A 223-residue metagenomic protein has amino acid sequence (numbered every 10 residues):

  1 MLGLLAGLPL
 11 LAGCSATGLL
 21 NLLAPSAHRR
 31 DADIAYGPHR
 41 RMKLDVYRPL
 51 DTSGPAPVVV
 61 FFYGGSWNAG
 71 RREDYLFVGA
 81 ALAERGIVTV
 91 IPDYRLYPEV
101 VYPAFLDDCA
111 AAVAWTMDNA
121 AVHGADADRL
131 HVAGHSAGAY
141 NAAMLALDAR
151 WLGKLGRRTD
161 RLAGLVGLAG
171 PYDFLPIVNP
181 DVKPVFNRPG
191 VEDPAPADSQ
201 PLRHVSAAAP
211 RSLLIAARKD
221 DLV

Functional and structural regions predicted by a protein language model:
L2-A16: N-terminal export signals
A16-S53: N-terminal cap/lid segment of alpha/beta-hydrolase-fold proteins
H39, G170-H204: Mobile cap/lid helix-loop segments that gate and shape the active-site cleft of serine hydrolases
P55-G65: Short beta-strand element of the alpha/beta-hydrolase
G70-V78, V90-D128: Catalytic nucleophile-loop/oxyanion-hole region of alpha/beta-hydrolase and closely related hydrolase-like folds
A114-P180: Primarily recognizes the serine-hydrolase "nucleophile elbow" in alpha/beta-hydrolase and SGNH/GDSL folds
F174, K219-V223: Acidic catalytic loop of the alpha/beta-hydrolase fold
A208, L214-A216, D220: Short beta-strand/loop motif that positions the catalytic acidic residue of the alpha/beta-hydrolase fold
